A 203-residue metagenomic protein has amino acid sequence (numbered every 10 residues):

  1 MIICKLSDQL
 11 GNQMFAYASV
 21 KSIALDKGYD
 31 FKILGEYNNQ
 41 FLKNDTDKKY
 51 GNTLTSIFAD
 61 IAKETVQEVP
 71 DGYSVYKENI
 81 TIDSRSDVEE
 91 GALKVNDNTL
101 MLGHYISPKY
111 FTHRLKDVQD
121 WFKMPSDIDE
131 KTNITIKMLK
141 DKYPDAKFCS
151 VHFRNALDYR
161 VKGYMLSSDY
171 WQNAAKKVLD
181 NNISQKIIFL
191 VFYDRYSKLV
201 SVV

Functional and structural regions predicted by a protein language model:
M1-I3: Extreme N-terminal starter segment of soluble prokaryotic enzymes
L6-F15, R160-L166: A short, glycine/small-residue-rich beta-strand->loop->alpha-helix junction that serves as a flexible
D8-Q9, Y37, N155-L157, Y193-R195: Short, flexible loop/turn elements at secondary-structure junctions
L10, I183-V203: Donor-binding and catalytic core of enzymes assembling or modifying cell-surface/extracellular glycoconjugates
Q13-L25, W171-D180: Histidine-anchored nucleotide/phosphate-binding helix
K27-Q40: A short beta-strand-loop structural module common to alpha/beta enzyme folds
I33-G35, S150-H152, I188-Y193: Short beta-strand segments
Q40-K186: Secretory-pathway luminal glycosyltransferase catalytic domains
